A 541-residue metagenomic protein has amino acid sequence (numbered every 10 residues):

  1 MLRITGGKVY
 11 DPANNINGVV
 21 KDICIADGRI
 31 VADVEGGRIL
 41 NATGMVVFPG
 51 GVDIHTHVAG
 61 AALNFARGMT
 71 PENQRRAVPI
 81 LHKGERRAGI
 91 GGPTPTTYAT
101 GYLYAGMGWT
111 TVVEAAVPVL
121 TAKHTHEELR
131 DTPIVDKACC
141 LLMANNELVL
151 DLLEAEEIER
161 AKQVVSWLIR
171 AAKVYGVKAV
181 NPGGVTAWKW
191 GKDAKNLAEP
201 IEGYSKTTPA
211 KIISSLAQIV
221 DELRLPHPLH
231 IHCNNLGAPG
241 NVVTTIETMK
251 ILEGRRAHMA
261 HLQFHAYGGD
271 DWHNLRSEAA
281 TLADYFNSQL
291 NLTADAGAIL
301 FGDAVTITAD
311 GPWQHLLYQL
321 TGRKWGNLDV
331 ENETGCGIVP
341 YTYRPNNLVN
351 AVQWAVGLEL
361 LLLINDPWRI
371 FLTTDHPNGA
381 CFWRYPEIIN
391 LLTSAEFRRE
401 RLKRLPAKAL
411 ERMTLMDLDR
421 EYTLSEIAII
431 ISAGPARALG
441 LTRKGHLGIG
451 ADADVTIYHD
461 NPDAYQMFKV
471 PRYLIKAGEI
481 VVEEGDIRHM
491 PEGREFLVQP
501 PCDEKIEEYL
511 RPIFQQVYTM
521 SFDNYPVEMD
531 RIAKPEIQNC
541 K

Functional and structural regions predicted by a protein language model:
M1-K21, I25-A26, G60, N73-T111 (+3 more regions): Active-site microenvironment of metallo-dependent hydrolases
V34-P49: Active-site metal-binding motif and surrounding structural segment of the metallo-beta-lactamase
F48-H55, V113-A115, A260-H261, D295-A296 (+1 more regions): Active-site neighborhood of phospho(di)ester-bond hydrolases with catalytic His/Asp-centered motifs
G50-A61, P228-L236: Histidine-centered catalytic micro-motifs
I54-I201, P535: Divalent-metal coordination cores built from histidine and acidic residues
A59, L120-A122, N145-V149, G184-W188 (+8 more regions): Flexible loop/turn segments at secondary-structure boundaries
T70-I90, K192-G203, W313-V339, S394-R412: A solvent-exposed, charged loop/short amphipathic helix patch at secondary-structure junctions
E157-N181, V185-I370: Histidine/acidic residue-rich metal-binding segments in metalloenzymes
